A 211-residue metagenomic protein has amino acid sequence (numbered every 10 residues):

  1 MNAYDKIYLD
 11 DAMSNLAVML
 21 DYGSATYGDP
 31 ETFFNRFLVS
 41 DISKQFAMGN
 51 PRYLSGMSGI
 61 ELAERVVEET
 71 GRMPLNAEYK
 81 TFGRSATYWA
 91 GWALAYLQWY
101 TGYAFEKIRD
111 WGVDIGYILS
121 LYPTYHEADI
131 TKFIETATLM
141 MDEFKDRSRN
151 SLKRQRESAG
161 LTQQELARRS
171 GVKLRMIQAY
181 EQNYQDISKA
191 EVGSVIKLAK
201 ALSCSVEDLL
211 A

Functional and structural regions predicted by a protein language model:
D5-V67: N-terminal interaction modules that seed assembly of large macromolecular complexes
A63-T70, V192-D208: DNA major-groove recognition helix of helix-turn-helix/homeodomain DNA-binding modules
T136-G160: A short, Lys/Arg-rich alpha-helix, primarily the initiator
L152, L166-A167, I177-E181, L209: Conserved hydrophobic/aromatic packing and binding residues within compact polymer-binding modules
L152, Q163, V192-V195: Helix-turn-helix DNA-binding elements, focusing on the entry/boundary residues of the two helices that contact DNA
R156, A167, A199: The alpha-helix within a helix-turn-helix
T162, K173-M176, E191, S205: Short coil turns linking two alpha-helices in DNA-binding domains
V172-S188: Recognition helix of helix-turn-helix/homeodomain-like DNA-binding domains that insert into the DNA major groove
